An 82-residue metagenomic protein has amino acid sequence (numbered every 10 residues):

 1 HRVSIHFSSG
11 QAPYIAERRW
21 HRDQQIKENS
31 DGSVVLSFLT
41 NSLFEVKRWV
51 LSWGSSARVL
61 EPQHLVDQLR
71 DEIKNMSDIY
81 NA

Functional and structural regions predicted by a protein language model:
H1-A82: Polybasic (Lys/Arg-rich)
